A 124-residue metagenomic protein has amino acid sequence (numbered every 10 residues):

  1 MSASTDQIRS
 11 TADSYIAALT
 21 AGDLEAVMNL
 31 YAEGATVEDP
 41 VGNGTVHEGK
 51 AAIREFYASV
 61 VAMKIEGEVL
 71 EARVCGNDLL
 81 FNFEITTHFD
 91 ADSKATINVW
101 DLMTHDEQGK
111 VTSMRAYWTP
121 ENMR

Functional and structural regions predicted by a protein language model:
M1-E33, M123: Short, low-complexity N-terminal intrinsically disordered segments enriched in polar/charged residues
S2, D23, E38, G44 (+1 more regions): A beta-strand edge to alpha-helix "cap/lid" segment located at domain peripheries
S14, V37-P40: General structural signal for alpha-helix termini and helix-helix connectors
A18, N43-G44: Short N-terminal micro-motifs specific to bacterial/archaeal maturation and metal-cluster initiation sites
H47: Short aromatic/basic micro-patch
